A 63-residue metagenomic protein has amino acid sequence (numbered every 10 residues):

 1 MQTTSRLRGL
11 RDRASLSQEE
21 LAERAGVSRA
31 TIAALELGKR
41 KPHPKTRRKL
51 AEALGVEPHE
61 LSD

Functional and structural regions predicted by a protein language model:
M1-R13, E60: A short, Lys/Arg-rich alpha-helix, primarily the initiator
L7, L21-A22, I32-L35, L61: Conserved hydrophobic/aromatic packing and binding residues within compact polymer-binding modules
D12, E23, E52: Alpha-helical residues within the helix-turn-helix
G26, K45-E60: DNA major-groove recognition helix of helix-turn-helix/homeodomain DNA-binding modules
V27-P42: Recognition helix of helix-turn-helix/homeodomain-like DNA-binding domains that insert into the DNA major groove
